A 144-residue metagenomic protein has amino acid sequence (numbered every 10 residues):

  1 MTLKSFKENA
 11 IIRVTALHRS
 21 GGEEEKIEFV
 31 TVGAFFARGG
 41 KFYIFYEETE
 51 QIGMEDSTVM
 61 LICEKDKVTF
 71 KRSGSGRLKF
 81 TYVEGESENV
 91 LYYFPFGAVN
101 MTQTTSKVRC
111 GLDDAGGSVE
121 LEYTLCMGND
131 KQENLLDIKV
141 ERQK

Functional and structural regions predicted by a protein language model:
M1-E120, T124-E133, Q143-K144: N-terminal intrinsically disordered, cationic/polar leader segments that include organellar targeting peptides
K139-V140: A short acidic/small-residue loop/turn micro-motif
